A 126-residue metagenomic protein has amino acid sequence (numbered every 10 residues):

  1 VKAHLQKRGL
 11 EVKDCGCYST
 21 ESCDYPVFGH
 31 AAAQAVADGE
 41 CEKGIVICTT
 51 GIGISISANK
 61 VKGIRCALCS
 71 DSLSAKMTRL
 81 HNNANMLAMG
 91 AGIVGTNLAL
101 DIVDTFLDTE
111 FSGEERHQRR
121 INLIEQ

Functional and structural regions predicted by a protein language model:
V1-A3, I56-K60, L100: Short amphipathic alpha-helical segments
V1-V12: Glycine-rich phosphate/diphosphate-binding loop of Rossmann-like nucleotide-binding domains
K7, S72-Q126: C-terminal binding/interaction regions
L10-C23: A short beta-strand-loop structural module common to alpha/beta enzyme folds
P26-H30, C69-D71: Charged helix-capping and loop-helix junction motifs
F28-T50: Short, structured active-site "lid" loops
V46-G92: Mid-chain, well-packed structural core segment of small domains
